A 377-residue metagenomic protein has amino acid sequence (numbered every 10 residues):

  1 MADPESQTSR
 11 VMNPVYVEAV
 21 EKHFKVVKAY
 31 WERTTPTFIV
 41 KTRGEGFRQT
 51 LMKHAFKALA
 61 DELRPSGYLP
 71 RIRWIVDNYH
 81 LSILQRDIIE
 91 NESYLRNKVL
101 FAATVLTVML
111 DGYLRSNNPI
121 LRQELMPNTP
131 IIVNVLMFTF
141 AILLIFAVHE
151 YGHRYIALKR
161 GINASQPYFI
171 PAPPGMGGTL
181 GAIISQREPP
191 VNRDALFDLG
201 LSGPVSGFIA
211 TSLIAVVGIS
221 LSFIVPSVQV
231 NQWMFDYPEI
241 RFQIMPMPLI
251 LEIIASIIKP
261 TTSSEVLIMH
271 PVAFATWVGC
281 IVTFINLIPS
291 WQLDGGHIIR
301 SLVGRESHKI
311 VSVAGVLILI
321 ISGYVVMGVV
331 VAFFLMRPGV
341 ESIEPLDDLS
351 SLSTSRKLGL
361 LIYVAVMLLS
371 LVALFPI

Functional and structural regions predicted by a protein language model:
M1-I377: Hydrophobic transmembrane alpha-helices and their immediate loop junctions in multi-pass integral membrane proteins
